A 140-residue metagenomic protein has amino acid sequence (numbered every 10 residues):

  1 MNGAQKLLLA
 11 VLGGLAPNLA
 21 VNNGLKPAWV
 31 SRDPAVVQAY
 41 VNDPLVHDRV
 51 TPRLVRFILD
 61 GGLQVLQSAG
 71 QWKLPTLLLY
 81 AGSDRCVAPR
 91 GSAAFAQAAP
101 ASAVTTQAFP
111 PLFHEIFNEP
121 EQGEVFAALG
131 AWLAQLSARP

Functional and structural regions predicted by a protein language model:
M1-T51: Alpha/beta-hydrolase-fold enzymes
G3, R90-A94, P120, E124: Generic recognition of short, well-ordered alpha-helical segments
H47-D48, S83-V87, E115: Acidic catalytic loop of the alpha/beta-hydrolase fold
V50-S68: Active-site nucleophile elbow and catalytic-triad environment of alpha/beta-hydrolase enzymes
A69-K73, A98-A101: Short, conserved loop/helix-junction motifs that constitute active-site signature segments in enzyme catalytic cores
W72, L78-Y80, D84: Short beta-strand/loop motif that positions the catalytic acidic residue of the alpha/beta-hydrolase fold
L74, A88-Q97: Short alpha-helix in the alpha/beta-hydrolase fold that links the catalytic acid
A103-P140: Catalytic active-site module of serine/aspartate enzymes centered on a nucleophile-bearing elbow/loop
